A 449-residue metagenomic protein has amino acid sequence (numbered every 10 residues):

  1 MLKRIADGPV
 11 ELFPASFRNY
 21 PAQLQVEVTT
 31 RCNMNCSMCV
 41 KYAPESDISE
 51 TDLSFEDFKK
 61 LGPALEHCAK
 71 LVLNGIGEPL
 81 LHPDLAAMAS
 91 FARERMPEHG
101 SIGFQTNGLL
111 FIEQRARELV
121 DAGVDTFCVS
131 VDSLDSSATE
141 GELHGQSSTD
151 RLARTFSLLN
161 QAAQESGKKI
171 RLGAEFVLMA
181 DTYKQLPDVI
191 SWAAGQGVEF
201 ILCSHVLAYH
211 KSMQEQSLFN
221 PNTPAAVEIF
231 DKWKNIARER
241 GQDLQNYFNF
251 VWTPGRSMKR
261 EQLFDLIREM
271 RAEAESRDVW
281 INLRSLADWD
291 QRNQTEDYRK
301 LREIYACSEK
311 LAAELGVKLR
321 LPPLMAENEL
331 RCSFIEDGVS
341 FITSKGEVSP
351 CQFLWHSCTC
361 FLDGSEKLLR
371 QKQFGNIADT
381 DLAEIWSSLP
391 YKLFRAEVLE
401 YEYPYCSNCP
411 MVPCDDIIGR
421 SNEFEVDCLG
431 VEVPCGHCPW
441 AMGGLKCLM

Functional and structural regions predicted by a protein language model:
M1-T126, G141-E142, Q146, D150 (+3 more regions): Conserved alpha-helical substructure of the radical SAM core
M1-Y20, Y42, A326-E329, E347-V348 (+1 more regions): Flexible mid-to-C-terminal extensions adjoining Fe-S/redox cofactors in radical SAM and related proteins
P21, F55-F58, L85, T149-L152 (+5 more regions): A structural signal for well-ordered alpha-helical scaffolds and beta->alpha junctions
I48, D121-D125, S130-D337, F341-S344 (+2 more regions): Radical SAM enzyme [4Fe-4S]-AdoMet core and its adjacent flexible, acidic and glycine-rich loops/tails across
A64-H67, F91-E94, L158, W192-G195 (+1 more regions): Residues within well-ordered alpha-helical secondary structure of globular protein domains
K70, P97, Q161-Q164, V317 (+2 more regions): Generic structural signal for secondary-structure transition and capping sites
